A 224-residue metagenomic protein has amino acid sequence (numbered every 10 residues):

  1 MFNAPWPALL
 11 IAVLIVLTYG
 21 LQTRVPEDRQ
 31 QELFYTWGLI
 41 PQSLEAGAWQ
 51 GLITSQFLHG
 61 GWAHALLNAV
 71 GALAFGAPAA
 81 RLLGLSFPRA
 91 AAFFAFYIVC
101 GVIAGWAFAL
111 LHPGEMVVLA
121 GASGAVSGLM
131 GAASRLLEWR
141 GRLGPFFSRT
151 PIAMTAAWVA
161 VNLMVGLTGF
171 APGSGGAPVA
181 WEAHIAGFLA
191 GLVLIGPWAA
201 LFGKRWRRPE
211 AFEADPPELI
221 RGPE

Functional and structural regions predicted by a protein language model:
M1-E224: A detector for small-residue-rich transmembrane helices and their helix-helix packing motifs
